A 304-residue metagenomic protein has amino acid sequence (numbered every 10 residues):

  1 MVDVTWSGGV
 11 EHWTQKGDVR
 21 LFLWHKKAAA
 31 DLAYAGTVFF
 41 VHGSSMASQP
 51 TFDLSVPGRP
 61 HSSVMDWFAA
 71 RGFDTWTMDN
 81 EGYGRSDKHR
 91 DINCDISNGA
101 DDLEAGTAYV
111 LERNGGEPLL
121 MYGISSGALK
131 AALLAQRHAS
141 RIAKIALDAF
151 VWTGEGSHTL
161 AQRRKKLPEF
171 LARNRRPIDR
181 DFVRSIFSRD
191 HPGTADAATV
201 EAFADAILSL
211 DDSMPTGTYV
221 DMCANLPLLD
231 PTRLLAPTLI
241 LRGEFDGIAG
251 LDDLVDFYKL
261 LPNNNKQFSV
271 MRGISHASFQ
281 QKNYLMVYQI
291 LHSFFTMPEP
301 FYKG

Functional and structural regions predicted by a protein language model:
M1-L32: N-terminal cap/lid segment of alpha/beta-hydrolase-fold proteins
A30-W76: Short, surface-exposed "cap/lid" segments of acyl-processing enzymes
Q49-P50, W76-C94, H276: Glycine-rich "HGGG/HGxG" loop immediately N-terminal to the catalytic nucleophile of the alpha/beta-hydrolase
A100-P118: Conserved acidic catalytic loop of the alpha/beta-hydrolase fold
E117-Y122, S126-T153: Conserved hydrolase catalytic core segment
L160-L241: Alpha/beta-hydrolase
G247-D253: Conserved alpha/beta-hydrolase "acid-adjacent" motif
I274-L285: Catalytic histidine-centered segment of alpha/beta-hydrolase-like enzymes
